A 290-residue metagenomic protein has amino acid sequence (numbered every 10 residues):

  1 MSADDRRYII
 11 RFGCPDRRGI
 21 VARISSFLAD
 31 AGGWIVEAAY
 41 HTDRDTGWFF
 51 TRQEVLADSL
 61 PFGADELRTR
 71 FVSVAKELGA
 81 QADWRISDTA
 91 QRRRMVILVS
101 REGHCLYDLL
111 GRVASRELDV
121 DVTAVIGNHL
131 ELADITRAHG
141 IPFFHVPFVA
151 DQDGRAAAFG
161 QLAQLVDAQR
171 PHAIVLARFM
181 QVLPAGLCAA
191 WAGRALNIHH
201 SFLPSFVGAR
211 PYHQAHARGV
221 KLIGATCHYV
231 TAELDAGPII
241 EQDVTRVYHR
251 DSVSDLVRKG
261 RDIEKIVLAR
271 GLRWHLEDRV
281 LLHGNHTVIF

Functional and structural regions predicted by a protein language model:
M1-R93: A conserved regulatory-domain signal marking ACT and ACT-like small-molecule sensing domains and adjacent regulatory
C14, V99, I126-G127: Short beta-strand/turn micro-motifs composed of small residues that flank or help shape donor/cofactor-binding pockets
M95-H104: Short, glycine-rich nucleotide/cofactor-binding loops
G103-A114: Histidine-anchored nucleotide/phosphate-binding helix
V120-E131: Short internal beta-strands
D121-T123, P142-F148, R194-H199: Short hydrophobic/aromatic-enriched beta-strand-loop microsegments
N128-H129, G154, H172-F290: Donor/substrate-binding cores of folate-linked one-carbon enzymes
R137, I141-Q169: Adenosine-nucleotide cofactor-binding segment
